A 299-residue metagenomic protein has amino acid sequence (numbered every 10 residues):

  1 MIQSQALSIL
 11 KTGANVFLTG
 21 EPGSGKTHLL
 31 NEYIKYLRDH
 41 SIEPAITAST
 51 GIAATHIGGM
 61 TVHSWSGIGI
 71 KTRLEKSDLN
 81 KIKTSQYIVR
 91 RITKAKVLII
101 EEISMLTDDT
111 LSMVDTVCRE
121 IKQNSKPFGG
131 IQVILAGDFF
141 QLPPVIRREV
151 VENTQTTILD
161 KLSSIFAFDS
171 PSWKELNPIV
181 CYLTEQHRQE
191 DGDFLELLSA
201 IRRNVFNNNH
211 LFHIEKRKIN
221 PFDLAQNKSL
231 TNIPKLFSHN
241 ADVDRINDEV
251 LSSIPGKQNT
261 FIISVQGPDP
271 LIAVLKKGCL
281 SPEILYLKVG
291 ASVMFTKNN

Functional and structural regions predicted by a protein language model:
M1-N299: Conserved ATP-binding/catalytic motifs of P-loop helicase motor domains
